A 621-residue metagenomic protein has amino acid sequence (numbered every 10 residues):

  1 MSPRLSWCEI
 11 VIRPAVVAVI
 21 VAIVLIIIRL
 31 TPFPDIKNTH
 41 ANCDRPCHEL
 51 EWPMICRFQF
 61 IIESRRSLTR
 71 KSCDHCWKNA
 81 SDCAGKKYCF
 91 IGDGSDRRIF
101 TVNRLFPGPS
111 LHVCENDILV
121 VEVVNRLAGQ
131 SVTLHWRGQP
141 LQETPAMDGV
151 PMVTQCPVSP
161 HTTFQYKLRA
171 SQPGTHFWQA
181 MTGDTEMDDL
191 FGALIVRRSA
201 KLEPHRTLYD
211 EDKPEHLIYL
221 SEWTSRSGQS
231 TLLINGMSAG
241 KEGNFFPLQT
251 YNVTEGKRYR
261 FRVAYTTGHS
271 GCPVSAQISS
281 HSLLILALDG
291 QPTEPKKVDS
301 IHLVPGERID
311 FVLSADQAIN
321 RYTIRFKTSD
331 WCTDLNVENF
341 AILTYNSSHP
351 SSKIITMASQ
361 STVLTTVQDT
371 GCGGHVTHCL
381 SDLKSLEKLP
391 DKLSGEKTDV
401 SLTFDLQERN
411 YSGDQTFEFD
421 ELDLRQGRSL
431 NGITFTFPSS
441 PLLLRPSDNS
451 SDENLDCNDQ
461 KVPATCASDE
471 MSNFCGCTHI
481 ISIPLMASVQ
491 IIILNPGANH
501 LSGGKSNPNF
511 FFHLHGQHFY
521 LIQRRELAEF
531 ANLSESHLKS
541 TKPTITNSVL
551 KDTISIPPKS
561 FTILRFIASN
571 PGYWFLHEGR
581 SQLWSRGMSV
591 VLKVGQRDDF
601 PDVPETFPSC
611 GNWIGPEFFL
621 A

Functional and structural regions predicted by a protein language model:
S2-S72, G183-S225, T293-F510, G516 (+2 more regions): Extended terminal and domain-junction accessory segments
F33-C114, V120-E122: Signal-peptide-cleavage-adjacent N-terminal segments of secreted and extracellular proteins
D74-W77, S81, R98, V102 (+3 more regions): Acidic-aromatic/histidine active-site loop/patch
C89-E115, S238-T254, D456-S488: N-terminal edge beta-strand
I99-L111, Q142-T175, H205, K297-S300: Aromatic/His-enriched, Gly/Pro-containing loop or helix-boundary segments that lie immediately adjacent to catalytic
N116-D117, T162, A170-H176, G256-K257 (+5 more regions): Short tyrosine-centred short linear motifs in exposed loops/low-complexity segments
V123-L127, V263-T267, I493-G497, S502: Asparagine-centered strand-capping/turn motif at beta-strand->loop junctions
T144-T163, L284-V312, S472-C477, I545-I563: A cross-kingdom feature marking solvent-exposed beta-strand/loop segments within repeated, beta-rich binding/scaffold
